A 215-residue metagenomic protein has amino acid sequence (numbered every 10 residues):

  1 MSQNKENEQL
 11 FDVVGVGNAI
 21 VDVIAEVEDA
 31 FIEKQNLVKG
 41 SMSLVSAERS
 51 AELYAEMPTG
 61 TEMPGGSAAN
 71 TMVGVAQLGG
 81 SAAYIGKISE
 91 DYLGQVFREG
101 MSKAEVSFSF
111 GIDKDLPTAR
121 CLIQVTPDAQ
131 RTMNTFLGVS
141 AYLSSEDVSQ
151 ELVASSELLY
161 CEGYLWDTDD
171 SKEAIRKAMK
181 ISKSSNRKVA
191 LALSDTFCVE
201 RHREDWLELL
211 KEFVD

Functional and structural regions predicted by a protein language model:
S2-I85, Q95-V96: Glycine-rich phosphate/adenosyl-contacting loop at the front of the ribokinase-like
V16-N18, K87-E90, D113, V125-P127 (+2 more regions): Cofactor-binding loop segments of dinucleotide-utilizing enzymes, especially the Rossmann-like FAD- and NAD(P)+-binding
A76, S102, K183-S184: Anion (oxyanion) recognition and catalysis
A82, F108, V189-A190: Hydrophobic beta-strand scaffold residues
G100-P117: A glycine-rich helix N-cap at a beta->alpha junction
S109-D113, I123-D169: Conserved phosphate-binding/catalytic loop of the ribokinase/pfkB sugar-kinase fold
L158-D215: Conserved beta-alpha-beta core of the PfkB/ribokinase-like small-molecule kinase fold
